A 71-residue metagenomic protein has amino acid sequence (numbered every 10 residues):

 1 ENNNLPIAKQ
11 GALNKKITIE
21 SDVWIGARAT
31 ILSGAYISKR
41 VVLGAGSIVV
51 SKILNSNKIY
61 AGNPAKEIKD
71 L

Functional and structural regions predicted by a protein language model:
E1, S51, I68: Glycine/Thr-rich phosphate-binding loops of Rossmann-like dinucleotide-binding domains
E1-S33, N63, L71: Flexible, glycine/small-residue-enriched loop-and-beta-strand segment within the central core of proteins
K15, E20-D22, A27-R28, S33 (+4 more regions): Short, well-ordered coil/turn residues that connect adjacent beta-strands
S56-D70: Conserved beta-strand-loop-alpha-helix hinge in the C-terminal portion of ABC ATPase nucleotide-binding domains
